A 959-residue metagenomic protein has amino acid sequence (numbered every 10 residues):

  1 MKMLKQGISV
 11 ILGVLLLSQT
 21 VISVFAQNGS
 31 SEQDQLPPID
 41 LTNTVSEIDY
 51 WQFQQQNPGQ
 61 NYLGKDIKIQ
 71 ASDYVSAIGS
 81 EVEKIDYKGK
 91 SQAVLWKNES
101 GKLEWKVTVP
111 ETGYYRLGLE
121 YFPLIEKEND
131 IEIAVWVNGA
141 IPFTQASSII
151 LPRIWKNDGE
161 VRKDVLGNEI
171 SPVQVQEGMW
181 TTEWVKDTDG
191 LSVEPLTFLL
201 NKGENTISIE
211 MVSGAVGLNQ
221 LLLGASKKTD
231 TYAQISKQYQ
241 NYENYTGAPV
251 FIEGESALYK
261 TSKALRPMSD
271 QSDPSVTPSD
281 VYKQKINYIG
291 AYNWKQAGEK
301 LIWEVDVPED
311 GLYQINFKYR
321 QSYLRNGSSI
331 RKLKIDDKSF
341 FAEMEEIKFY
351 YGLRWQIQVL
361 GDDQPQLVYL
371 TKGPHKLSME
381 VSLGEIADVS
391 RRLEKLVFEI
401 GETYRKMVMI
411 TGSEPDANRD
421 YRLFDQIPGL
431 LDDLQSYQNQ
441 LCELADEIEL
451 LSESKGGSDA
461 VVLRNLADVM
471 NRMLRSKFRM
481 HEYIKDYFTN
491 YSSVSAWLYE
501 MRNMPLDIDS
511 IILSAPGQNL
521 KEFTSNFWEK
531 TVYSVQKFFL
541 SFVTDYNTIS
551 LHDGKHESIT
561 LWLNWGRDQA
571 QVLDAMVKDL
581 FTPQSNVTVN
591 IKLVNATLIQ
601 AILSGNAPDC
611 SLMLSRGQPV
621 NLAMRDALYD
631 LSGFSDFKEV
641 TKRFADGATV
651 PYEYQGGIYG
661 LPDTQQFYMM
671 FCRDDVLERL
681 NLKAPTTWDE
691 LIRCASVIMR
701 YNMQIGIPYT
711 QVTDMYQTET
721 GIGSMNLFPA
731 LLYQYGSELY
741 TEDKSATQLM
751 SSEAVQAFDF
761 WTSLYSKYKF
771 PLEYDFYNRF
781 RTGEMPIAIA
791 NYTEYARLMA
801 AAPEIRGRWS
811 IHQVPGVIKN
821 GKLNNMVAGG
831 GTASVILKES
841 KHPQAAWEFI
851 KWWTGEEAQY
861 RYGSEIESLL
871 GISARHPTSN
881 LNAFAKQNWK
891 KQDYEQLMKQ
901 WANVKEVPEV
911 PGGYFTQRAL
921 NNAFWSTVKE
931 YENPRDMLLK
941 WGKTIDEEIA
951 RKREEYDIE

Functional and structural regions predicted by a protein language model:
Q27-S514, Q518: Extracytoplasmic
E111, E309, A802-A874, A902-E906 (+1 more regions): Extracytoplasmic/periplasmic substrate-recognition and gating elements
S454, Y483, I508-L513, A828 (+1 more regions): C-terminal capping/gating helix-and-loop segments adjacent to ligand/active sites or protein-protein/ligand interfaces
Q536-K555, R616-M669, I692-C694, S724 (+2 more regions): Hinge/lid segment of periplasmic solute-binding proteins
G554-R567, F581, V587-K592, C610 (+3 more regions): Short, well-ordered beta-strand elements
D579-P651, D675-T686, P786-I787, A800-E804 (+1 more regions): Extracytoplasmic "Venus flytrap"/periplasmic binding protein-like
Y654-D663, Y668, I692-T747, E753-A754 (+1 more regions): Extracytoplasmic/periplasmic solute-binding protein
D743-E773, V814: Glycine-centered hinge/linker elements that transmit conformational signals in sensory and ligand-binding systems
